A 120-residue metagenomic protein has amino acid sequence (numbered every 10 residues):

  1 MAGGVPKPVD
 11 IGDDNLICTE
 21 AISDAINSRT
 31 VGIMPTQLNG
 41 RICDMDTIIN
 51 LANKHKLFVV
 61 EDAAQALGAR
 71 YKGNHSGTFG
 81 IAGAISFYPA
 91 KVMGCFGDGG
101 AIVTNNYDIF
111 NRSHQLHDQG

Functional and structural regions predicted by a protein language model:
M1-A63, R70: PLP-dependent aminotransferase-like
D24-I26, L51, H75-F79, I102: Short, hinge-like loop/turn segments at secondary-structure boundaries
E61-F96: Conserved active-site segment immediately N-terminal to the catalytic lysine that forms the internal aldimine
P89-G120: Conserved core segment of the aminotransferase class I/II
